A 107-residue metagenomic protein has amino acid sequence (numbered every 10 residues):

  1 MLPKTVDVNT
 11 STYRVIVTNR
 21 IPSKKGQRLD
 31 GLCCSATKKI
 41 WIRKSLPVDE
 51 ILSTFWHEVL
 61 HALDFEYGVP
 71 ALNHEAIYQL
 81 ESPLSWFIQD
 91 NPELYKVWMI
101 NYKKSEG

Functional and structural regions predicted by a protein language model:
M1-E50, E66-G107: Metalloprotease/metallohydrolase-associated module, dominated by Zn2+-dependent proteases
S53-F65: Active-site recognition of the HExxH zinc-binding catalytic motif
